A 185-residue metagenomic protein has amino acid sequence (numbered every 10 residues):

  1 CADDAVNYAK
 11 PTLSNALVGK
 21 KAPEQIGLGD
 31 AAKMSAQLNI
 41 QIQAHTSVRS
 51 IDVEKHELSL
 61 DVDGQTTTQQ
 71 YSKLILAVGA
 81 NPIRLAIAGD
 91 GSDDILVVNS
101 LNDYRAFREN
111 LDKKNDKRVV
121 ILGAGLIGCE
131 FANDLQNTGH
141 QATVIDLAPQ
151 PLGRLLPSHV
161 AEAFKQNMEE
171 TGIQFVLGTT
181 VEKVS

Functional and structural regions predicted by a protein language model:
C1-Q41, D134-H159: Beta1-alpha1 glycine-rich phosphate/pyrophosphate-binding loop at the start of Rossmann-like nucleotide-binding domains
A2-D3, L101, G125: Alpha-helix N-cap/helix-start capping motif
A5-Y8, G128, K183: Short, active-site-adjacent cap segments at secondary-structure transitions
A9-K10, V53, L85-I87, F131-A132 (+1 more regions): Short glycine-/acidic-enriched loop or helix-start segments at secondary-structure transitions that form or flank
G27-L28, Y104, G128, A161: Generic non-transmembrane alpha-helix signal with a bias for helix starts/N-cap capping motifs
G29-L122, G178: FAD-binding core/adjacent interface of flavoenzyme oxidoreductases
Q37, Q43-V62, Q69, T138-S185: A Rossmann-like FAD-binding core segment of flavoenzymes
A106-L156: Rossmann-like NAD(P)H-binding beta-loop-alpha module
